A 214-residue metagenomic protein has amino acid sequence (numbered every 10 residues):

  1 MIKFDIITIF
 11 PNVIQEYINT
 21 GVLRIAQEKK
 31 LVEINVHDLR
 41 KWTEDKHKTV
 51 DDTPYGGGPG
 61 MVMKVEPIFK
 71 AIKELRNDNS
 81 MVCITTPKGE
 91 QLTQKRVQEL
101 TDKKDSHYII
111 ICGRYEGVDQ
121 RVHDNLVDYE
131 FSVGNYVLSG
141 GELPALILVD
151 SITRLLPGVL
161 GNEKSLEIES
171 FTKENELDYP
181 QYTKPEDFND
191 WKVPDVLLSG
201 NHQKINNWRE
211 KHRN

Functional and structural regions predicted by a protein language model:
M1-L75, Q203-I205, E210-R213: N-terminal nucleotide/polyanion-binding subdomain common to many enzyme families
D5-I7, N35-H37, M81-C83, Y108-I109 (+1 more regions): Hydrophobic/aromatic beta-strand patches that form the interior of the parallel beta-sheet core in alpha/beta enzyme
G21-I25, Q98-D102, N125-L126: Short, solvent-exposed amphipathic alpha-helical segments in soluble enzyme and RNA/protein-processing domains
R40-D45, E90, V137-G140: A short acidic, often aromatic-flanked loop/helix-cap motif at beta-alpha or helix-coil junctions that lines enzyme
V50, Y55, L100, F171 (+2 more regions): Short clusters of hydrophobic/aromatic residues that line enzyme substrate/ligand-binding pockets
V62-C112, Q120: S-adenosyl-L-methionine/SAH cofactor-binding core of RNA-modifying enzymes
V118, V122-K164, F171: Structured adenosyl-cofactor binding patch, chiefly the S-adenosyl-L-methionine
T172-N214: Long, charged alpha-helical interface segments
